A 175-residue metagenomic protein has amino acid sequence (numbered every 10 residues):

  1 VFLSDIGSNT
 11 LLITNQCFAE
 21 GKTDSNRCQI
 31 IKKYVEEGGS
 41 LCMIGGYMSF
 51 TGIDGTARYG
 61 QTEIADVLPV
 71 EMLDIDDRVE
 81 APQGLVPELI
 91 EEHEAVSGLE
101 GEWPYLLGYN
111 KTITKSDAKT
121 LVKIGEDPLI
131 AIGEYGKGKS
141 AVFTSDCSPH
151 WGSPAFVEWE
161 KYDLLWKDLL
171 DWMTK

Functional and structural regions predicted by a protein language model:
V1-R58: Helical hinge/lid and interdomain linker segments adjacent to catalytic or ligand-binding clefts that mediate domain
S4-D5, E71, M173: Residues that line or immediately flank small-molecule/substrate-binding pockets and catalytic motifs
T14, G21, T51, G84 (+2 more regions): Solvent-exposed, non-transmembrane amphipathic alpha-helical segments
C17, T23, T56, V79-A81 (+2 more regions): A generic membrane alpha-helix/interface feature
N26, I30-I44, Y59, E63 (+1 more regions): A glycine-centered loop/beta-turn motif at secondary-structure junctions
S40-D127: An acidic, glycine-rich "communication" segment
